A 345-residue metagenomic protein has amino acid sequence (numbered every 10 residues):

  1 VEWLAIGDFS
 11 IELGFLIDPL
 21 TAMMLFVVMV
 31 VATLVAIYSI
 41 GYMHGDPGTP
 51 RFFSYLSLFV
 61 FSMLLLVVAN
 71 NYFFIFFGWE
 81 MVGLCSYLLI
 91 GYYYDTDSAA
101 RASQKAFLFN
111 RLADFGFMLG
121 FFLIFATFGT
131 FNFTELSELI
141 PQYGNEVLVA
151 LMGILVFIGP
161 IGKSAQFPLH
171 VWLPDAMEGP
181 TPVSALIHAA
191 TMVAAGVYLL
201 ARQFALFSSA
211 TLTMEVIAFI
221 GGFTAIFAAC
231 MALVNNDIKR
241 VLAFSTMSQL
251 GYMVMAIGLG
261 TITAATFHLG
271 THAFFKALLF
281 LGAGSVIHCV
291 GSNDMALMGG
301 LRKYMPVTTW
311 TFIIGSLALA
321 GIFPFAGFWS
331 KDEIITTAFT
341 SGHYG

Functional and structural regions predicted by a protein language model:
V1-I17, S137-Q142: Extracytosolic (periplasmic/ER-lumenal) interhelical loops and adjacent juxtamembrane/interface segments of multi-pass
E12, T21, Y72-F73: Extracellular structured ligand-interaction cores
L13, M23, I154-I158: Residue-level signal for short hydrophobic patches within transmembrane helices of multi-pass membrane transporters
P19-V30: Predominantly extracellular/luminal regions of secreted and cell-surface proteins, especially disulfide-bonded
T33-I75, L84-G345: Hydrophobic transmembrane alpha-helices and their helix-loop junctions in integral membrane proteins
E80: Short phosphate-coordinating micro-motif centered on Lys-Gly-acidic
